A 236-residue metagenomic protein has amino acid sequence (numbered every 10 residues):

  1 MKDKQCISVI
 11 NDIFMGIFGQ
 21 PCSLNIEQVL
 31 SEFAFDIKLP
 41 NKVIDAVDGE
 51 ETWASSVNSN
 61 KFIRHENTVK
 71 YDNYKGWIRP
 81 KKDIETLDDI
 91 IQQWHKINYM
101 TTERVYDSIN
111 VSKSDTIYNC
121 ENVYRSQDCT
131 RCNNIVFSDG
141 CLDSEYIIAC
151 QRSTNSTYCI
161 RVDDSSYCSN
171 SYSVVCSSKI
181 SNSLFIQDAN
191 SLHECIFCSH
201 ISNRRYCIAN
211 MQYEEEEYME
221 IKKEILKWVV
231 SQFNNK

Functional and structural regions predicted by a protein language model:
M1-K236: Long, distal/terminal scaffolding or interaction modules with repetitive or compositionally biased sequence
